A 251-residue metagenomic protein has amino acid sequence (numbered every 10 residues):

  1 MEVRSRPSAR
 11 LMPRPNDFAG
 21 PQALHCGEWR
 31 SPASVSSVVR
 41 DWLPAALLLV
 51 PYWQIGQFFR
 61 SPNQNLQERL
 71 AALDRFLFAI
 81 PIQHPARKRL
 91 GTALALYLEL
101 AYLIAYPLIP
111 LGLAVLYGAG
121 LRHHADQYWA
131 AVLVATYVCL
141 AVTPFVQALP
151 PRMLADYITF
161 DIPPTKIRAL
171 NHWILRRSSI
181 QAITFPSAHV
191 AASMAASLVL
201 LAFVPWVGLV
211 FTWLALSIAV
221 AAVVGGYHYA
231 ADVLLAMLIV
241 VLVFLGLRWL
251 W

Functional and structural regions predicted by a protein language model:
M1-I109: N-terminal transmembrane-helix/juxtamembrane module of multi-pass inner/ER membrane proteins
E2-R4, A23-R30, V115-R122, L201-F203 (+1 more regions): Structural signal for the C-terminal ends of transmembrane alpha-helices and the immediately following loop
R14, R168-W251: Membrane-embedded catalytic cores of phosphoryl/pyrophosphoryl-handling enzymes
S36, R40, P44, D126-A131 (+2 more regions): Alpha-helical transmembrane segments of integral membrane proteins
L48, Y52, G56, V138-T143 (+2 more regions): Alpha-helical transmembrane segments of multipass membrane proteins
P51, I104-A114, V134-A141, S193-A196 (+1 more regions): Hydrophobic alpha-helical transmembrane segments of multipass integral membrane proteins
G56-R87, A119-V207: Membrane-interface loops
L103-G118, H123-W129: Hydrophobic, aromatic-enriched interface-forming segments
